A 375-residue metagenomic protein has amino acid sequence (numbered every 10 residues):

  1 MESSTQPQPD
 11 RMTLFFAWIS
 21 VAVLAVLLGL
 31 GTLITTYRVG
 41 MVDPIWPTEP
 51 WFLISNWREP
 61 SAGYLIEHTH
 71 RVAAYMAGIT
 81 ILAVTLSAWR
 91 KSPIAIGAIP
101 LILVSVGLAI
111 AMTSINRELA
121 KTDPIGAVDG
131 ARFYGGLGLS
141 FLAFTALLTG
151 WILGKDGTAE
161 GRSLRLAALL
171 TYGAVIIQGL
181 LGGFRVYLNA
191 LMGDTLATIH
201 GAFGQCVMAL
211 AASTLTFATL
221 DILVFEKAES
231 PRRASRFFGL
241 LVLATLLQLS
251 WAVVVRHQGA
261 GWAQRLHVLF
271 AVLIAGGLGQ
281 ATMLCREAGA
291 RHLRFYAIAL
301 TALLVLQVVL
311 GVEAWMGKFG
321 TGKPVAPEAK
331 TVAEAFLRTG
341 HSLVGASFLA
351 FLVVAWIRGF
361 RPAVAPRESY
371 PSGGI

Functional and structural regions predicted by a protein language model:
M1-I375: Polytopic transmembrane helical bundles with strong interfacial aromatic enrichment
